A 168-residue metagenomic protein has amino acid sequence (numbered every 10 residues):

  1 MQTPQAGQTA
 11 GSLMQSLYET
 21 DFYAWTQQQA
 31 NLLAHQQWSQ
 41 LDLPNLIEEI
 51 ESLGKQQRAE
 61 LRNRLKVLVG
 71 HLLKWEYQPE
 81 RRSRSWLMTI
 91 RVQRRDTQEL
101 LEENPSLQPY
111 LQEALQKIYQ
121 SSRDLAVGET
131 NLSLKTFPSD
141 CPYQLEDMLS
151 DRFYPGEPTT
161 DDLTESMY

Functional and structural regions predicted by a protein language model:
M1-Y168: Surface/interface-facing alpha-helical segments and adjacent flexible terminal/loop regions used for partner/assembly
